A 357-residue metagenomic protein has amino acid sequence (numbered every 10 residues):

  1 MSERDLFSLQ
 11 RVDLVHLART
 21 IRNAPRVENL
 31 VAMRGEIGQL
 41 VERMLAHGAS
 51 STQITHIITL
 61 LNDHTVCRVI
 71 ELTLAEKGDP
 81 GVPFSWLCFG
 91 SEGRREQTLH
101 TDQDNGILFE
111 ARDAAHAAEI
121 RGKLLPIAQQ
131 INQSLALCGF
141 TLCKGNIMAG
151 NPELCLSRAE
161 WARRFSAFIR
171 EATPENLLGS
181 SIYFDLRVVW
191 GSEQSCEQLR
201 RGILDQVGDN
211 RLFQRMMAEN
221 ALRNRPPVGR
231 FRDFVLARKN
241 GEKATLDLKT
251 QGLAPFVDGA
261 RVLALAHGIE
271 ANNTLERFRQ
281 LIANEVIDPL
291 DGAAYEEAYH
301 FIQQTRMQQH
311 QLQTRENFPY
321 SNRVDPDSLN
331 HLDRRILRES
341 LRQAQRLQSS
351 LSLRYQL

Functional and structural regions predicted by a protein language model:
S2-V12: Short beta->alpha transition motifs characteristic of CBS
D13-T55, L329-S349: Long, non-coiled-coil amphipathic alpha-helical linker/lever segments that couple catalytic cores to other domains
M33-E42, T55-R68, L72, E76-P83 (+4 more regions): Conserved catalytic core of two-metal-ion nucleotidyltransferases
T65-L72, D102, I127-C138, D258 (+5 more regions): Generic, well-ordered alpha-helical scaffold segments in large soluble proteins
G81-R94, H100: … and, occasionally, acidic/histidine-rich disordered N-termini of signaling adaptors
V82-F84, Q194-E197, R201-L357: Conserved nucleotidyltransferase catalytic core and NTase-mimicking acidic/glycine-rich helix/loop elements in nucleic
L87-F89, G106-E110, C138, C143-G145: Generic beta-strand/beta-sheet core signal
R94-G122, T305: Catalytic metal-binding acidic patch
